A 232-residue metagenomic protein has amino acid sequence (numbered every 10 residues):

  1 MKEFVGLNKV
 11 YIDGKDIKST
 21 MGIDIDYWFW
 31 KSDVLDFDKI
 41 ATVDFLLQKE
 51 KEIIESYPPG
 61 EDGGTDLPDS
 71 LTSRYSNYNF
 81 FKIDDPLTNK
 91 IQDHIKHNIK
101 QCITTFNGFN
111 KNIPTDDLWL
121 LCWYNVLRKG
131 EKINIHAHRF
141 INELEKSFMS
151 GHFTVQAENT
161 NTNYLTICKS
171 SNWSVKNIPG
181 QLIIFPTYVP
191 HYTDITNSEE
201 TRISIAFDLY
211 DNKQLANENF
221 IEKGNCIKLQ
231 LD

Functional and structural regions predicted by a protein language model:
M1-N110: Non-heme Fe(II)/2-oxoglutarate
F37, S56-Y57, S170, G224 (+1 more regions): Compositionally biased, intrinsically disordered low-complexity segments
T42-L46, T193, I205: A structural signal for short hydrophobic/aromatic patches embedded in well-ordered alpha helices
K51, Q156, Y210: Residue-level marker of positions within ordered structural domains that often coincide with functionally constrained
K82-H94, S150-T154, I227-L231: Short N-terminal helix-initiation segments at or just after the protein's N-terminus
D84, T88, L144, S198: Aromatic-acidic/polar surface patches that form glycan- and anion
G108-D194, E200-S204, L215-E218: Catalytic core of non-heme Fe(II) oxygenases with the double-stranded beta-helix
F207-D232: Double-stranded beta-helix
